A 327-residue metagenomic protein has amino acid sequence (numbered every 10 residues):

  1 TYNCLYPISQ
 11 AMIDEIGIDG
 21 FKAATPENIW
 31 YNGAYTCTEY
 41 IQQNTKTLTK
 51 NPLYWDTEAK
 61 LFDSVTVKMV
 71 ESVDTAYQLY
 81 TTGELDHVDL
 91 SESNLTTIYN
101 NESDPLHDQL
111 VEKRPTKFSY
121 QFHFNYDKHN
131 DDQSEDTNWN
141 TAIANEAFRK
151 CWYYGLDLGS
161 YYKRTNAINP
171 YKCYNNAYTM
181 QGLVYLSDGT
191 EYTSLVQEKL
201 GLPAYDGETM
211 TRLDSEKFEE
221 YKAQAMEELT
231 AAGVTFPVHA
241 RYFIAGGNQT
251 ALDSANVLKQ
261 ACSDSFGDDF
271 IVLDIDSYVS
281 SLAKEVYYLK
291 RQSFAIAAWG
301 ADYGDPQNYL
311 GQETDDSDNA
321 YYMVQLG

Functional and structural regions predicted by a protein language model:
Y2-K60, S64: Gly/Pro-rich hinge or "lid" segments in bacterial periplasmic/extracellular proteins
W30, I41-Q43, K60-F62, E112-S134 (+5 more regions): Short, solvent-exposed loop/turn segments at the edges of secondary structure
G33-C37, K46-T47, D63-K68, F236-G247 (+1 more regions): Short, well-ordered beta-strand elements
T38-T49, T66-Q133, T165: Extracellular/periplasmic solute-recognition and catalytic clefts
T49-K50, A142-D264: Append "and occasionally in soluble cytosolic enzymes with long acidic Gly/Pro-rich linkers
D74-L85, T96-S103, N256-D264, S280-S293: Short helices/loops that flank or line small-molecule/ion binding pockets
T97-R114, D305-M323: Ligand-binding "clamshell"
A144, R149-K150, Y154, L158 (+4 more regions): Extracytoplasmic/peripheral linker and loop segments enriched in polar/acidic and small residues with frequent Thr/Pro
